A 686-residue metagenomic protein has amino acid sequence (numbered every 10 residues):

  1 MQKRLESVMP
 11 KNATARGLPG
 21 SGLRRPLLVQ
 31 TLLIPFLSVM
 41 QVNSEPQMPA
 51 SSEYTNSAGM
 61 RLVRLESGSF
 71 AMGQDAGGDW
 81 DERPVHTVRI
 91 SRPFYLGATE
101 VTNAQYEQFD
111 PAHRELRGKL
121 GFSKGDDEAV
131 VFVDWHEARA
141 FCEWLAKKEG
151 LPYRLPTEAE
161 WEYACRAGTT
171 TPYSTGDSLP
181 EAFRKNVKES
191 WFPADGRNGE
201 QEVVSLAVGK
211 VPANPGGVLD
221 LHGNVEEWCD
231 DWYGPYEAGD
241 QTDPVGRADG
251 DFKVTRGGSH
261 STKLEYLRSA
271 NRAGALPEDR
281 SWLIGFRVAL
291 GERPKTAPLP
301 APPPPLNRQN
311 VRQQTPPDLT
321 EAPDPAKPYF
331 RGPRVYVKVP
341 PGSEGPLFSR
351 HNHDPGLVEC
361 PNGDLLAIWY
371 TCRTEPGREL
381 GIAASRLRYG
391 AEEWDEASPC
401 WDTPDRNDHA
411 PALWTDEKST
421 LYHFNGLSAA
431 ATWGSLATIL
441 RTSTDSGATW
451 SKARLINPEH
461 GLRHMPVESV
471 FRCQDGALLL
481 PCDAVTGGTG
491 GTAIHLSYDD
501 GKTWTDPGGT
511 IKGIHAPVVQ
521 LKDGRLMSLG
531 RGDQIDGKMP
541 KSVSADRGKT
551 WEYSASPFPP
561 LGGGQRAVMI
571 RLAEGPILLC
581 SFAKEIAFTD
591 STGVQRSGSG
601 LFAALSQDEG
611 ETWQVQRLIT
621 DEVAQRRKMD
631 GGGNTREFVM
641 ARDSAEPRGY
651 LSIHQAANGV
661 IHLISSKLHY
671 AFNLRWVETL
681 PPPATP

Functional and structural regions predicted by a protein language model:
M1-L23: N-terminal secretory signal peptides that target proteins for export/translocation
P26-V39: Bacterial N-terminal signal peptides
F36-M48: Bacterial Sec-dependent signal peptides at the C-terminal "C-region" and cleavage site
M48, M60, Q201, L206 (+2 more regions): Disulfide-stabilized, aromatic/cysteine-rich ligand-recognition loop
Y54-L116, D134-H136, G223: A short glycine-rich, aromatic-capped structural motif
A71, D75-G77, E115-S269: Functional-site microenvironments in short loops/helix caps that host divalent-cation chemistry
D243-R247, A273-R280, S591-G593, A641-R642 (+1 more regions): Short proline/glycine-enriched turn/loop segments at secondary-structure junctions
P300-P686: Asp-box/BNR beta-propeller blade signature and adjacent active/binding-site loops in extracellular glycan-interacting
